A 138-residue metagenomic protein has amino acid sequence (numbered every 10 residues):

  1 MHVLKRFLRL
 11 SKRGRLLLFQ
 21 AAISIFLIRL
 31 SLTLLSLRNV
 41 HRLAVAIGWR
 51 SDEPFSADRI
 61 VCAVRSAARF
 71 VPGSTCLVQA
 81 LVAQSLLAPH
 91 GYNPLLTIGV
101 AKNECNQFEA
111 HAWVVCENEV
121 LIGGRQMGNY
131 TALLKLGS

Functional and structural regions predicted by a protein language model:
M1-I47, S56, C62-T75, P89-H90 (+3 more regions): N-terminal accessory/pre-domain segments preceding catalytic cores
R50: Active-site-proximal, substrate-binding regions of enzyme catalytic domains and RNA-binding/basic surfaces
T75-V82: Acidic, low-complexity glycine/serine/threonine-rich segments
V82-S138: Hydrophobic/aromatic-rich core segments of domains that either
